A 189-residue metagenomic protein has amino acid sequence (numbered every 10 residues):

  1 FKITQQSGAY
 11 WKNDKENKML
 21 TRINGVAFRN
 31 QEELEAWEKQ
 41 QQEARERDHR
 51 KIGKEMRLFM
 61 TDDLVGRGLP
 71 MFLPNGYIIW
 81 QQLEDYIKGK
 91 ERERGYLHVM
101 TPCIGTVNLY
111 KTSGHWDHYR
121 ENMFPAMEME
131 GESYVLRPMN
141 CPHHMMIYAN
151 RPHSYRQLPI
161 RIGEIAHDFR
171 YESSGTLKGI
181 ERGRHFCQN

Functional and structural regions predicted by a protein language model:
F1-L177, E181: Auxiliary tRNA-acceptor-end handling modules of aminoacyl-tRNA synthetases
H185-C187: A short glycine-rich beta-alpha junction/loop motif
